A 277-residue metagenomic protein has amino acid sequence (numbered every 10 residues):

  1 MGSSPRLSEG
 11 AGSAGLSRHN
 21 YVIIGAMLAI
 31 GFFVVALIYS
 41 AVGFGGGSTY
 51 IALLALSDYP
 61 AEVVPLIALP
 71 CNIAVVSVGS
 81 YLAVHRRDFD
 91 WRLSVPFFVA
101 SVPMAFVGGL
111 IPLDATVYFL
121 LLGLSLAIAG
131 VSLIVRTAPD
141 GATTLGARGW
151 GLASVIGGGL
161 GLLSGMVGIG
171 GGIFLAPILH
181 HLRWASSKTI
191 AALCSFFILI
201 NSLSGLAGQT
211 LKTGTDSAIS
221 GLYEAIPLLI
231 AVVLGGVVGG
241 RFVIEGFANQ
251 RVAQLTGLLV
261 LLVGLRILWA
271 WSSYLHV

Functional and structural regions predicted by a protein language model:
M1-S40, T49-V63, V78-L163, A176 (+3 more regions): Juxtamembrane transmembrane-helix boundary motif
G45-G47: N-terminal glycine-rich anion-binding loops that anchor highly charged ligand groups
P65-I73, A191-S202, V260: Transmembrane helix-bundle signature of multi-pass membrane transporters/permeases
I173: Phosphate-binding Walker
S204-Q209: Alpha-helical transmembrane segments of helical membrane proteins, especially in multi-pass transport, channel
